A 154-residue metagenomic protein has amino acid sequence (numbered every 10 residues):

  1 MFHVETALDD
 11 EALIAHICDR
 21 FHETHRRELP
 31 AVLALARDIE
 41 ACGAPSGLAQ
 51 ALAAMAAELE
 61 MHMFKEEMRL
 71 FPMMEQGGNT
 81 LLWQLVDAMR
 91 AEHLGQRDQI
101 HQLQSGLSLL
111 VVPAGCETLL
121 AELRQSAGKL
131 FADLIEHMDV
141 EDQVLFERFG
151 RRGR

Functional and structural regions predicted by a protein language model:
M1-R154: Small-residue-biased structural context
